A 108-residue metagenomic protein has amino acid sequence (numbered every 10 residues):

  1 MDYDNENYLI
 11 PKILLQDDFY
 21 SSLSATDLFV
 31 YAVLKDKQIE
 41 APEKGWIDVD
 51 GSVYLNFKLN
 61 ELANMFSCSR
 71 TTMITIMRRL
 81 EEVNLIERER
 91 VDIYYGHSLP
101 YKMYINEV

Functional and structural regions predicted by a protein language model:
M1-N60: Short recognition helix of helix-turn-helix/winged-helix DNA-binding domains
E40-M103: Winged helix-turn-helix DNA-binding recognition segment
N106-V108: Short, amphipathic alpha-helical interaction segments positioned at domain boundaries
